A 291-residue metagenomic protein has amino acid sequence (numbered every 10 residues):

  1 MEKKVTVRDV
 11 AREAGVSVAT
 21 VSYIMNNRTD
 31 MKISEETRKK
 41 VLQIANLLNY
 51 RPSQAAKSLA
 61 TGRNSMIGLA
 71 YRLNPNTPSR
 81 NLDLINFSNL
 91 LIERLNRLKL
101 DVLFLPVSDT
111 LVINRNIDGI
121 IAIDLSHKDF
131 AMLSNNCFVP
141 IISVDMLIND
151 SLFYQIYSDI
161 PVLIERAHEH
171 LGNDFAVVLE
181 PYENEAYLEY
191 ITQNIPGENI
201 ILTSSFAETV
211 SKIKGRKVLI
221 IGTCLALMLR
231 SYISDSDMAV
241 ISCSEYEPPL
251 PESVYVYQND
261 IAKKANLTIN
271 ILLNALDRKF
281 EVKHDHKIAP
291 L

Functional and structural regions predicted by a protein language model:
M1-G62: N-terminal helix-turn-helix DNA-binding module of bacterial transcription factors
S22, L59-N76, D174-E180: Short beta-strand segments enriched in small/hydrophobic residues
R72-E165: Alpha-helical recognition/docking segments in bacterial nutrient-uptake and carbohydrate-utilization systems
L98-L111, N194-K214: A short, well-structured beta->alpha microelement
I117-I123, F175-P181, K214-C224, A239-C243: Periplasmic-binding protein-like
L152-V178, Y257-F280: Hydrophobic alpha-helical segments within soluble ligand-binding/sensing domains
E165-I200, F280-L291: An alpha-beta-alpha
R230-L291: Flexible loop/turn connectors
